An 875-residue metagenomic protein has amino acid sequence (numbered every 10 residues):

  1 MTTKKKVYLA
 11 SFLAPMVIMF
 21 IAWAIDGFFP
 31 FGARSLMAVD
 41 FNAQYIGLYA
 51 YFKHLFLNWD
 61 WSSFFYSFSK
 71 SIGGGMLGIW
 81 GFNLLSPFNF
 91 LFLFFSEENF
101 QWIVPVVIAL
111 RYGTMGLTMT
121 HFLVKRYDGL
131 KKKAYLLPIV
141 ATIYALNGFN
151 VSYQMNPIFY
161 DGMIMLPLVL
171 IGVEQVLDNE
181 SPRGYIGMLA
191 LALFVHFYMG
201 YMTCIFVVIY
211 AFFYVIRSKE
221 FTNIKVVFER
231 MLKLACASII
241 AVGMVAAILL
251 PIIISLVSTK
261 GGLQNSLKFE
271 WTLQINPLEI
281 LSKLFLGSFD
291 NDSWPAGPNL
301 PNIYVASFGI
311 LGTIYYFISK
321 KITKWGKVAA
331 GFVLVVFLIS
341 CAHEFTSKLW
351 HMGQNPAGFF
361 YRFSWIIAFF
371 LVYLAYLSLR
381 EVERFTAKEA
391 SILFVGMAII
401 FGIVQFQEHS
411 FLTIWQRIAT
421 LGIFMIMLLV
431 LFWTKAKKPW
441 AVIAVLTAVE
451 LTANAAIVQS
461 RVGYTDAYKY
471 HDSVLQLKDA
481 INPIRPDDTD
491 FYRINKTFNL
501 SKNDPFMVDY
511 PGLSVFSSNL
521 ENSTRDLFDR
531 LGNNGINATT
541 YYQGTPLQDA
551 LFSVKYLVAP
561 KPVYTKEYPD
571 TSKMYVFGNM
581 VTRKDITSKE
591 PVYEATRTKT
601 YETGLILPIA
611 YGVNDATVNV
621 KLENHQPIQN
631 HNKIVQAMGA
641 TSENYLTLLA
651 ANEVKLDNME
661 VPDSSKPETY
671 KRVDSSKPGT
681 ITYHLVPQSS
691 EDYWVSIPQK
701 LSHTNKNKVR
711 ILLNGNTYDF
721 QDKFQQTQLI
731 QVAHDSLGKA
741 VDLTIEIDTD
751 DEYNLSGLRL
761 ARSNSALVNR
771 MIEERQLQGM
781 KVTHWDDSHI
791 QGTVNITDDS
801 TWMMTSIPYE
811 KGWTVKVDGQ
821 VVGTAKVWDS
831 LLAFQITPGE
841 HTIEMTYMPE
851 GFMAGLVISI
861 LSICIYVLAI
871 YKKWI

Functional and structural regions predicted by a protein language model:
M1-F28, E229, K233, W440-I443 (+1 more regions): Start-transfer (signal-anchor) and selected internal transmembrane alpha helices of multi-pass inner/ER membrane
T2-K4, L48, Y645-I875: Active-site-proximal, structured, solvent-exposed surfaces of multi-pass membrane proteins that position macromolecular
F12-M119, T142-M163, M202, L256-L263 (+3 more regions): Membrane-interface coil-to-helix junctions
I18, A109-R126, K133-S218, R230-I253 (+2 more regions): Membrane-embedded helix bundles of polyisoprenyl
A43-F52, P87, R230-L232, S238-I318 (+7 more regions): Periplasmic/ER-lumenal interhelical loops and adjacent helix-loop junctions in multi-pass membrane proteins
S69-S71, G78, T447-D466, P483-V554 (+5 more regions): Extracytoplasmic/lumenal acceptor-recognition loop(s) of multi-pass membrane glycoenzymes
L77-G81, V104-T114, L136-P138, I143-P167 (+5 more regions): Membrane-interface micro-motifs in multi-pass membrane enzymes
M199, F332-F337, Q354-Q476, E840-T842 (+1 more regions): Contiguous transmembrane helix-bundle modules in multi-pass membrane proteins
